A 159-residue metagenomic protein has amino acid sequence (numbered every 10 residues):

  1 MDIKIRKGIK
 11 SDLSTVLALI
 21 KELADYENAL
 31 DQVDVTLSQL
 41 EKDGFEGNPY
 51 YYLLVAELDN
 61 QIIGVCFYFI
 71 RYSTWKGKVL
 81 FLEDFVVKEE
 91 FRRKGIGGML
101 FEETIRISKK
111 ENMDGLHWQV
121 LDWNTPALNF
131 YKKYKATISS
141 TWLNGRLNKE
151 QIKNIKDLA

Functional and structural regions predicted by a protein language model:
K4-V16: A short beta-loop-alpha structural element at the N-terminal edge of CoA-dependent acyl/N-acetyltransferase catalytic
L17-K42: Conserved GNAT-fold acetyl-CoA-binding loop/helix
G44-L54: A short helix-loop-beta-strand connector motif used in the catalytic cores of GNAT acetyltransferases and, in some
V55, Q61-F69: Conserved beta-strand in the GNAT
R93-R106, K133: Conserved acetyl-CoA-binding loop-helix of GNAT-fold acetyltransferases
G98, D122-S140: Conserved active-site alpha-helix within GNAT-family acetyltransferase domains
K109-Q119: Conserved GNAT acetyl-CoA-binding A-motif
W118-A127, R146-K149: Conserved beta-strand-loop-alpha-helix junction that forms the acyl-donor binding cleft
